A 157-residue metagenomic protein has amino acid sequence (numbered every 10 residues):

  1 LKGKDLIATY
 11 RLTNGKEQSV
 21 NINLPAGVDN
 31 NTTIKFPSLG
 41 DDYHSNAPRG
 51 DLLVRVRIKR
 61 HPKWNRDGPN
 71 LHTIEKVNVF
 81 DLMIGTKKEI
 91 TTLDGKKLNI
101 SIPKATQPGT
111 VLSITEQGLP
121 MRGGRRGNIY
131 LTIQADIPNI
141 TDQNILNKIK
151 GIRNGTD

Functional and structural regions predicted by a protein language model:
L1-D157: Non-catalytic interaction modules of co-chaperones and other macromolecular assembly/maintenance factors
